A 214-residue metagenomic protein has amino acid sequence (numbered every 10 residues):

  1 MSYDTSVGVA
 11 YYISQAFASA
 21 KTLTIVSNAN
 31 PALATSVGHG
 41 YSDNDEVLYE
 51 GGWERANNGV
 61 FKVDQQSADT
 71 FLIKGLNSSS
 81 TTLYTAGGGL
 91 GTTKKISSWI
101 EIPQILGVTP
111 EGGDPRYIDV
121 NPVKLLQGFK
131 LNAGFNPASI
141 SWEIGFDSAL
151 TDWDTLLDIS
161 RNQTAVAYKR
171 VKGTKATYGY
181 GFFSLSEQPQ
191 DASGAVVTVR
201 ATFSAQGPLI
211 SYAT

Functional and structural regions predicted by a protein language model:
S2-V7, I13-N30, S36-H39, D43 (+1 more regions): Small/polar beta-strand repeat architecture
Y3-T5, G52, I100-Q104, T109 (+4 more regions): Short beta-rich binding modules
S42, G134-S139, R161-Q163: Short connector loops at helix/strand junctions that flank enzyme active sites, especially segments positioning acidic
V47-L48: Generic structural signal for buried aliphatic residues
D119, F129-S148, A195-I210: Oligomerization/assembly interface segments of phage tail-like spikes and tubes
Q127-F135, L157-S160, V171, P189-V196: Exposed beta-sheet edge/beta-hairpin loop segments within beta-rich domains
I144-A176, S184-S186: Acidic, glycine-rich flexible loop segments
K169-A213: Short beta-strand and beta-hairpin "edge-sheet" elements
